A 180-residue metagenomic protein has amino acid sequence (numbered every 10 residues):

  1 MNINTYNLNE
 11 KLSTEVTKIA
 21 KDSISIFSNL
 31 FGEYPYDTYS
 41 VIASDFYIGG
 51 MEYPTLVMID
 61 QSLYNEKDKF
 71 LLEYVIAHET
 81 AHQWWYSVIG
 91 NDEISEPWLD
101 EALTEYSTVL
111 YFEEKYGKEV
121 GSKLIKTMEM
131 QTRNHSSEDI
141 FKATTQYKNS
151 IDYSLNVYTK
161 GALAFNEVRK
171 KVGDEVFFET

Functional and structural regions predicted by a protein language model:
M1-Q83, S87-E96, S107, Y147-I151: Juxtacatalytic substrate-recognition/specificity segment
N29-E33, F46-I48, M130-N134, K170 (+1 more regions): Glycine-rich, acidic and aromatic/proline-enriched surface loops and short helix-turn segments that act as binding
F70, L163-N166, E179: Positions in alpha-helical segments
S87, V168-K171: Alpha-helix C-capping/helix-to-loop hinge sites
P97, E101-L163, K170-K171: Acidic/His/Gly-enriched intrinsically disordered linker/tail segments that often contain short helix/coil "MoRF-like"
D174-T180: Short, intrinsically disordered, charge-balanced linker/junction segments flanking boundaries in proteins
